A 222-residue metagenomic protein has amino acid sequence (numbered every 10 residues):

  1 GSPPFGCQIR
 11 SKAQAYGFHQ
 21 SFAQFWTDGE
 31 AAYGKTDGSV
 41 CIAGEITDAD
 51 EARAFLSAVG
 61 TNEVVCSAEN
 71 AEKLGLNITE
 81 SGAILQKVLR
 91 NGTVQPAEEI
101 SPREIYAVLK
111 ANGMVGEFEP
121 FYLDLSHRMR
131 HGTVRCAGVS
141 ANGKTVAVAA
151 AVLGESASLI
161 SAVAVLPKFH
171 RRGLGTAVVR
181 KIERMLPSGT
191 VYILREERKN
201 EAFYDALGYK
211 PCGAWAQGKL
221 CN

Functional and structural regions predicted by a protein language model:
G1-A71, E117-P120: N-terminal charged segments
G1-R10, S81-F121: Short amphipathic alpha-helix that is part of the acyltransferase structural core
Q24-T27, C136-S140, Y192: Cytosolic beta-strand hydrophobic patch enriched in CBS
D37-T47, S156-P167: Conserved acetyl-CoA binding element of GNAT-fold acetyltransferases
A49-A58, V165-P167, R171-M185, A206: Conserved acetyl-CoA-binding loop-helix of GNAT-fold acetyltransferases
V59-A68, L186-E196: Conserved GNAT acetyl-CoA-binding A-motif
N70-T79, T176, E197-W215, C221: Conserved active-site alpha-helix within GNAT-family acetyltransferase domains
E117-L166: A conserved beta-strand-loop-helix scaffold within acyl/acetyltransferase catalytic domains
